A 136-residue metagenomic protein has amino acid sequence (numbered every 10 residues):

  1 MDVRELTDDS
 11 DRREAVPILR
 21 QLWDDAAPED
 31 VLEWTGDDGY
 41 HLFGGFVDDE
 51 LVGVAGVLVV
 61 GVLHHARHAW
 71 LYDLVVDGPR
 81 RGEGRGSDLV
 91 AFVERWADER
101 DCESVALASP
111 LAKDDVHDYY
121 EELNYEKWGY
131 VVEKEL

Functional and structural regions predicted by a protein language model:
M1-P28: Short amphipathic alpha-helix that is part of the acyltransferase structural core
W23-V47: Active-site rim helix/loop that mediates acceptor-substrate recognition in acyltransferases
G44, E50-V59, W70, V75: Conserved beta-strand in the GNAT
G61-L71, R81, E126-W128: A conserved beta-turn-beta hairpin within the catalytic core of GNAT-like acetyltransferases that forms part
L71, V93-A97, V116: Short hydrophobic clusters on alpha-helical segments that form packing/core surfaces in small helical domains
R80, G84-F92: Conserved acetyl-CoA pyrophosphate-binding loop and the N-cap/start of the following alpha-helix in GNAT-like
S87, L111-G129, K134: Conserved active-site alpha-helix within GNAT-family acetyltransferase domains
V90, A97-P110: Conserved GNAT acetyl-CoA-binding A-motif
